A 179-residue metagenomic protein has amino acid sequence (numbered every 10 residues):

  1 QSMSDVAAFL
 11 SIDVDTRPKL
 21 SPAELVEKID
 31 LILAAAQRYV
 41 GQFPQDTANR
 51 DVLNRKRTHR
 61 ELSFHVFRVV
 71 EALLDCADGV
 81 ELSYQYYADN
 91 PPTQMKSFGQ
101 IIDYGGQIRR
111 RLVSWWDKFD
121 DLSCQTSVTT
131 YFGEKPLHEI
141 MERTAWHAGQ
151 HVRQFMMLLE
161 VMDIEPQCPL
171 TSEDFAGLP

Functional and structural regions predicted by a protein language model:
Q1-D13, T47-P91, S127-P179: Short, contiguous alpha-helical
Q1-Q42, N49, S63: Active-site-adjacent scaffolding segments
I12-V26, D51-F67, S97-Q107: Short charge-dense sequence patches
P22-F43, P92-V128, K135-Q154: Acidic/histidine-rich alpha-helical segments that form the ligand environment of transition-metal centers
